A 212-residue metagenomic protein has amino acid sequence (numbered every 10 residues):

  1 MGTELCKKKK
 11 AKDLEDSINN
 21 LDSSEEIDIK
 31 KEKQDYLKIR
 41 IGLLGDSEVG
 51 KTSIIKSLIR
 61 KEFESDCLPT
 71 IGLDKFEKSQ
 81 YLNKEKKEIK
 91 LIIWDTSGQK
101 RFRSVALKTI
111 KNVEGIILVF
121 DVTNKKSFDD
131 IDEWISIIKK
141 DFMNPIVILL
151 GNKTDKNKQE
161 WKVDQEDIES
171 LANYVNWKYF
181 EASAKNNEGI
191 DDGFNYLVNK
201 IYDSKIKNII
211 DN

Functional and structural regions predicted by a protein language model:
G2-N212: TRAFAC-class small GTPase G-domain
